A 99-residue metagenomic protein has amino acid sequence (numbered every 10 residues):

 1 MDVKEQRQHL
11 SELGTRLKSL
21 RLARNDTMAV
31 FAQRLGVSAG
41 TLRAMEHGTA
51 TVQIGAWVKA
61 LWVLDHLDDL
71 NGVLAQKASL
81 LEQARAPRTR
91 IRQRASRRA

Functional and structural regions predicted by a protein language model:
M1-A23, V73: A short, Lys/Arg-rich alpha-helix, primarily the initiator
T15-V30, I91-R98: Short basic helix-loop element that most often maps to the first helix and adjoining turn of HTH DNA-binding modules
N25-R43: Short alpha-helical DNA-recognition segment
T49-W62: Short, basic-rich loop-to-helix N-cap that marks the start of a DNA-contacting helix
N71-A99: Short, charged recognition helix plus adjacent turn of helix-turn-helix-like nucleic-acid-binding domains
